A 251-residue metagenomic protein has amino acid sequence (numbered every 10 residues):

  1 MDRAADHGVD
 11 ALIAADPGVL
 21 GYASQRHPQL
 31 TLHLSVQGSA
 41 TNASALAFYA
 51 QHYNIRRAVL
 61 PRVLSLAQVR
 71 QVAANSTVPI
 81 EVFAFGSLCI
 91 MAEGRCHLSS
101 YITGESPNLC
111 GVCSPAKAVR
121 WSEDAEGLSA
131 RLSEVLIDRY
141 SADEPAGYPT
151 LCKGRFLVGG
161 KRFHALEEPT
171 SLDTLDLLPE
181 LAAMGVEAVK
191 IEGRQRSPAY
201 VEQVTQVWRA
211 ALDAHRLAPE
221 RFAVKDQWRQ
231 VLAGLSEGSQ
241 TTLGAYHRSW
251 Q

Functional and structural regions predicted by a protein language model:
M1-A40, V59, V63, A67-A188 (+1 more regions): Active-site pocket-lining/capping segments in soluble small-molecule metabolic enzymes
N42-L46: Short, glycine/polar-rich helix-capping loops at beta-to-alpha or helix-loop-helix junctions that flank or form
H52-I55, V82: A cross-taxonomic marker for long C-terminal extensions/tails that follow the last structured domain
